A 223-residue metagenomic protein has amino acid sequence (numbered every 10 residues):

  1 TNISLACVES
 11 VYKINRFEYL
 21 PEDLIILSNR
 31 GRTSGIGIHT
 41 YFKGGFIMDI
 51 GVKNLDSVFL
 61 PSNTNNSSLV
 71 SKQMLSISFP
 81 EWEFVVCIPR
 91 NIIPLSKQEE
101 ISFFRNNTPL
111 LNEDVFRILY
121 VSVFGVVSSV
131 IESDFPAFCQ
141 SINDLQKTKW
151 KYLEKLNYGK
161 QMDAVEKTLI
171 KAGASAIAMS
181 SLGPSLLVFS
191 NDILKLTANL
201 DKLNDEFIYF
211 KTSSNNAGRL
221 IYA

Functional and structural regions predicted by a protein language model:
T1-K13, R32-Y41, I177-L182: Glycine/serine-rich anion-binding loops at beta->alpha junctions that coordinate negatively charged ligand groups
L20-S175, F189-A223: ATP-dependent small-molecule kinase catalytic core of the GHMP/sugar-kinase superfamily and closely related
L182-G183, D192: A generic "binding-loop/recognition-motif" signal
